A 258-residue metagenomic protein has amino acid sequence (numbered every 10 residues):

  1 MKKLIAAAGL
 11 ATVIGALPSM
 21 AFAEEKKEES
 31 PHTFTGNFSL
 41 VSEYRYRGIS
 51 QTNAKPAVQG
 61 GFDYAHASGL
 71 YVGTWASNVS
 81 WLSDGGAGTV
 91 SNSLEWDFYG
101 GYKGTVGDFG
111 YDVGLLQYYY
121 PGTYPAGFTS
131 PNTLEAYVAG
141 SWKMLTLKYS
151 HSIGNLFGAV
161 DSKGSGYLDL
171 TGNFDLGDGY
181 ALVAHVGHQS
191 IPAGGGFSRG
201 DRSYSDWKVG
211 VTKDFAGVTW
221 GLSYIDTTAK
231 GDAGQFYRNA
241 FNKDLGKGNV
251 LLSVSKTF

Functional and structural regions predicted by a protein language model:
M1-T33: Cleavable N-terminal export/targeting peptides
E24-S80: Short glycine/proline- and aromatic-enriched beta-strand/turn motifs that initiate or cap beta-hairpins
H32, A54-V58, N92-W96, F109 (+5 more regions): Residues that define the transmembrane beta-barrel architecture of outer-membrane proteins
F38-S42, G60-H66, F98-G104, L115 (+4 more regions): Residues on the lipid-exposed face of transmembrane beta-strands in outer-membrane beta-barrel proteins
S39-E43, S77-V79, K103, L116-Y120 (+5 more regions): Outer-membrane beta-barrel pore domains and translocons
S68-T74, G107-V113, M144-Y149, D178-A184 (+1 more regions): Repeated loop/turn-to-beta-strand initiation elements of outer-membrane beta-barrel proteins
L70-V106, V113-S130: Surface-exposed loop and membrane-interface regions of Gram-negative outer-membrane beta-barrel proteins
V209, K213-V218, Y224, K243-F258: Outer-membrane beta-barrel "beta-signal"
